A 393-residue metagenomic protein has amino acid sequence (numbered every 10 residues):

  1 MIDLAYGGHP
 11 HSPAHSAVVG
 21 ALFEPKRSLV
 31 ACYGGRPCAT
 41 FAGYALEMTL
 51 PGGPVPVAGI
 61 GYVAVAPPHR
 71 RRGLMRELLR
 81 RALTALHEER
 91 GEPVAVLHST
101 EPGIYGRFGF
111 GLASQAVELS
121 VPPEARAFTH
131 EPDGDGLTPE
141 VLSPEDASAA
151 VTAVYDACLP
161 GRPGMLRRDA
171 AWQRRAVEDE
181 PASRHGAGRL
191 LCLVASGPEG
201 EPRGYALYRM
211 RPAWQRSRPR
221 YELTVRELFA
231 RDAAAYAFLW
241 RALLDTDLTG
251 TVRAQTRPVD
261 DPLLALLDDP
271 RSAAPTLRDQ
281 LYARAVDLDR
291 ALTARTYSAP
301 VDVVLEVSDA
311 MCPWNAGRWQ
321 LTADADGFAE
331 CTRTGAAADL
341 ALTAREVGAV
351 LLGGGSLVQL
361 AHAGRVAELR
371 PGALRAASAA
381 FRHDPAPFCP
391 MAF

Functional and structural regions predicted by a protein language model:
M1-A45, P51-G59, A127-A176, R220-L223: Short amphipathic alpha-helix that is part of the acyltransferase structural core
G7, G134-F393: Intrinsically disordered, low-complexity, positively biased terminal segments
V30, R36-L46, V57-G59, A64 (+2 more regions): Conserved beta-strand in the GNAT
V30-A31, C38-A39, G43-A45, P68-E77 (+1 more regions): Hydrophobic alpha-helical bundles that form the membrane domains of multi-pass transporters
I60-V65, R71-E88, D232-L244: Conserved acetyl-CoA-binding loop-helix of GNAT-fold acetyltransferases
L79, T84-S99, D247-P258: Conserved GNAT acetyl-CoA-binding A-motif
E88-P93, H98-E118, V259-P275: Conserved active-site alpha-helix within GNAT-family acetyltransferase domains
V117-A125: Gly/Ser-rich phosphate-binding catalytic loop and adjacent alpha/beta segment that cradle a phosphoryl group at enzyme
